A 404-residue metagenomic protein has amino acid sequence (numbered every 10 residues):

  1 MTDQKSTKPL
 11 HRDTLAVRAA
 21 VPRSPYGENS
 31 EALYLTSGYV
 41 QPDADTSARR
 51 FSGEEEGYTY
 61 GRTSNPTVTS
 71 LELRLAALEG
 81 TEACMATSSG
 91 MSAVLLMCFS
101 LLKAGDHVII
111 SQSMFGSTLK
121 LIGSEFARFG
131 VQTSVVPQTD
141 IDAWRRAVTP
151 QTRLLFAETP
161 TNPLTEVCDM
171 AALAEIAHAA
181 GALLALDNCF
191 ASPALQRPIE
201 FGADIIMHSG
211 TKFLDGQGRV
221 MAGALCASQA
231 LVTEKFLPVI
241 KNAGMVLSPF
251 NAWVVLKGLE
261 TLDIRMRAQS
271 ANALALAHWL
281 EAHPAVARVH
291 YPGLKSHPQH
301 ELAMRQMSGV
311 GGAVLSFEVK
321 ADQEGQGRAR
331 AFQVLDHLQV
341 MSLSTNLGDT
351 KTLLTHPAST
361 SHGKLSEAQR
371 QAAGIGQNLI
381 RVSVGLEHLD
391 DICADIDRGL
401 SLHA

Functional and structural regions predicted by a protein language model:
T2, G123-S124, Q132-S134, P150-R153 (+3 more regions): PLP-dependent enzyme catalytic core of the Aspartate aminotransferase-like
T2-N65, L73: N-terminal "arm"/small-domain region of PLP-dependent enzymes with the aminotransferase-like
T2-T7, A16-R18, P22, A83-P284 (+1 more regions): Conserved PLP-enzyme active-site core in the AAT-like
G38-Y39, A227-V232, L259, V319-E324: Short loop segments at secondary-structure junctions
D43-L95, L119-S124: Conserved N-terminal alpha-helix of the aminotransferase class I/II PLP-enzyme fold
L78, L280-P284, L338: Acidic-histidine catalytic/liganding microenvironments
A243-G244, D336-N346, R398-A404: A common structural junction motif
V286-I380, V384: Conserved C-terminal alpha-helix-loop-beta "cap" of PLP-dependent enzymes that closes/shapes the active-site mouth
